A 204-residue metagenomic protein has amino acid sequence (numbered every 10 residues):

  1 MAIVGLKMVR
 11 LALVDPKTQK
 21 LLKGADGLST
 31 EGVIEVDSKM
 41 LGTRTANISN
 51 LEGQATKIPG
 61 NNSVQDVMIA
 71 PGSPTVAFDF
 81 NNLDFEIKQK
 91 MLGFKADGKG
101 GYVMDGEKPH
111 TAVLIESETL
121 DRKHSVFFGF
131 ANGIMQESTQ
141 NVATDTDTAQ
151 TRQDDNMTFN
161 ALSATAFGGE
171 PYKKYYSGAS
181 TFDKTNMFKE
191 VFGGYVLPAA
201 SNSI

Functional and structural regions predicted by a protein language model:
M1-G42, S203: Polar/acidic, low-complexity leader/linker segments enriched in S/T/G and N/D
T18-L22, E86, E116-F128, F167-G169: Short, surface-exposed beta-strand/loop "edge" segments at domain boundaries and coil↔beta transitions
R44-D66, A70-V76: N-terminal, charged/glycine-rich beta-strand/loop interface patches
N62-M68, K99-V103, N141-T148: Catalytic micro-motifs at enzyme active sites that drive phosphoryl/nucleotidyl and oxygen chemistry
S63-K88, T151-A164: Oligomerization/assembly interface segments of phage tail-like spikes and tubes
L83-M104: Charged, amphipathic alpha-helical segments
G100, M104-S138: Short helix-loop boundary/capping segments
G133-I204: Mixed-charge, glycine-accented linear interaction segment located at domain edges/termini
